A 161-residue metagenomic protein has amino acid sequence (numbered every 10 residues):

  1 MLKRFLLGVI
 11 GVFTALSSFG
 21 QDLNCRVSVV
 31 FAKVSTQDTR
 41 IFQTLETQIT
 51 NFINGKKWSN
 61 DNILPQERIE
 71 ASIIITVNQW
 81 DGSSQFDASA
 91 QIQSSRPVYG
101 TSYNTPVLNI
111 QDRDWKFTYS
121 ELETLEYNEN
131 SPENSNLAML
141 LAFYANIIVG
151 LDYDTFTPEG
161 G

Functional and structural regions predicted by a protein language model:
M1-L23: Bacterial Sec-dependent N-terminal signal peptides
V12, K56, D152-F156: Short secondary-structure junctions and interdomain/linker hinges
F19-L23, Q43, Q111-Y119: Membrane-targeting and insertion segments and their boundary/processing signals
Q21-D87, V98-G100: Start-of-domain marker
D87-G161: Acidic/His-rich structured neighborhood in mature extracellular/periplasmic domains
